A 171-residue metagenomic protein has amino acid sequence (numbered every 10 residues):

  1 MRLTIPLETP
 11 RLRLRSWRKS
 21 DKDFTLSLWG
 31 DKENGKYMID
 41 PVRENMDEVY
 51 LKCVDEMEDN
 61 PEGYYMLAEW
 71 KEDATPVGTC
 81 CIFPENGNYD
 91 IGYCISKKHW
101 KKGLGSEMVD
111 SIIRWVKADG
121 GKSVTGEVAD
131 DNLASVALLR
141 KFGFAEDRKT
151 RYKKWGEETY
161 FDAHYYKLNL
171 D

Functional and structural regions predicted by a protein language model:
M1-G35, A68-D171: Acyl-donor (CoA/ACP) binding surface of acyl/acetyltransferases
E33-C53, Y64: Conserved GNAT-fold acetyl-CoA-binding loop/helix
K52-E56, W115: A generic secondary-structure signal
E56-E62: Short loop/turn motifs at secondary-structure junctions and domain boundaries
E62-G63, D90: Short, surface-exposed coil-to-beta transition loops
